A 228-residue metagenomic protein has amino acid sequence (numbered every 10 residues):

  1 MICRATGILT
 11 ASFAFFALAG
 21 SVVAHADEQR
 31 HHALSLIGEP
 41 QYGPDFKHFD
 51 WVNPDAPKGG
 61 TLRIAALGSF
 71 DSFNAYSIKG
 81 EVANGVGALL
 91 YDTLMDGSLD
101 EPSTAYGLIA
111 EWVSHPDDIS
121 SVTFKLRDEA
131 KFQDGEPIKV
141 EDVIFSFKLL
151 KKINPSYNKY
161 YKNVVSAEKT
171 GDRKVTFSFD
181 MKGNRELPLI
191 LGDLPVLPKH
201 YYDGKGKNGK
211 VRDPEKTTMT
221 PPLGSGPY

Functional and structural regions predicted by a protein language model:
M1-R4: N-terminal secretory signal peptides that target proteins for export/translocation
G7-G20: Bacterial N-terminal signal peptides
G20-A26: Sec/Tat signal peptide C-region and signal peptidase I cleavage site
A26-D118, K125, K148, P221-S225: N-terminal lobe/hinge region of extracytoplasmic solute-binding protein
V52, S77-V86, W112-S156, T170 (+2 more regions): Aromatic- and charge-enriched surface segment that lines or borders ligand/interaction sites
Y91-S103, D193-Y228: Gly/Pro-rich hinge or "lid" segments in bacterial periplasmic/extracellular proteins
I109-S114, D118, Q133, I138 (+2 more regions): Aromatic-rich, solvent-exposed beta-strand/loop patch
K125, K159-K207: Surface-exposed binding/hinge segments that line and control ligand-binding clefts or catalytic entry sites
